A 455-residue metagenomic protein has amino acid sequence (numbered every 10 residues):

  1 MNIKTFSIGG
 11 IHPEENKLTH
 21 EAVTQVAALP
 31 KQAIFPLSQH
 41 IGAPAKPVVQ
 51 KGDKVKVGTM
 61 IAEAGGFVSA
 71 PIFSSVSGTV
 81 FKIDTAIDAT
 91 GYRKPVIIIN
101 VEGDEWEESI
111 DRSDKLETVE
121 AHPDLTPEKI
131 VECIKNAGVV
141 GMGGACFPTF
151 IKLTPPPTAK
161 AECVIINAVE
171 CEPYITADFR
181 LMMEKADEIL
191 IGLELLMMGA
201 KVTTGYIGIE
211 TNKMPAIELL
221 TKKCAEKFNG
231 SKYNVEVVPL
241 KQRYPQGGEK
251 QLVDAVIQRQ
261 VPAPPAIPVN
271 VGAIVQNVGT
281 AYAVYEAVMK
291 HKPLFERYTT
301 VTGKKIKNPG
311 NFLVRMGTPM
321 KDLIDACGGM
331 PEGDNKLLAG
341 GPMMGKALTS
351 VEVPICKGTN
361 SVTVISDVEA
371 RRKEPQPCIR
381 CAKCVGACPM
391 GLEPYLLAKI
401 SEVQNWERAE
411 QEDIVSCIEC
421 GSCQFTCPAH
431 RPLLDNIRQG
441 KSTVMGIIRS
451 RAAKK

Functional and structural regions predicted by a protein language model:
M1-V48: N-terminal, Lys/Arg-enriched amphipathic/low-complexity engagement segments that precede the first folded domain
Q50-E63, K82: Short, well-structured beta-strand-loop connectors
G78-V80: Conserved hydrophobic positions within beta-strands
I87-F147, T158, M214: Acidic low-complexity segments
V164-D178, K305: Gly-rich Lys/Arg/Thr-decorated short loops/hinges at beta-loop-alpha junctions or inter-strand turns that position
M183-M198: Histidine-anchored nucleotide/phosphate-binding helix
T203-M320, A326-P331, G341: Hydrophobic alpha-helical positions that pack around
T359-P375, V385, P389-K455: Ferredoxin-type iron-sulfur electron-transfer modules in oxidoreductases and energy-metabolism complexes
